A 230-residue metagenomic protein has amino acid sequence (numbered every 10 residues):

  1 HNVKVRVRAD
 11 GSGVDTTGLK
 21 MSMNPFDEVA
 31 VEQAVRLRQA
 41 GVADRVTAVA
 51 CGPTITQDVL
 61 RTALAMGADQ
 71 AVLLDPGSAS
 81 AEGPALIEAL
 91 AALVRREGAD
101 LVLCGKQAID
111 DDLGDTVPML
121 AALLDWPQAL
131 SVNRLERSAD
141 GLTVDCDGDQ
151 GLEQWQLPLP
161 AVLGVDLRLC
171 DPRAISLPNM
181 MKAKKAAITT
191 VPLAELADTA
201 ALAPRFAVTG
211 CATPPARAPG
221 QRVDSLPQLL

Functional and structural regions predicted by a protein language model:
H1-L230: N-terminal glycine-rich FAD/FM-binding segment characteristic of electron-transfer flavoproteins
